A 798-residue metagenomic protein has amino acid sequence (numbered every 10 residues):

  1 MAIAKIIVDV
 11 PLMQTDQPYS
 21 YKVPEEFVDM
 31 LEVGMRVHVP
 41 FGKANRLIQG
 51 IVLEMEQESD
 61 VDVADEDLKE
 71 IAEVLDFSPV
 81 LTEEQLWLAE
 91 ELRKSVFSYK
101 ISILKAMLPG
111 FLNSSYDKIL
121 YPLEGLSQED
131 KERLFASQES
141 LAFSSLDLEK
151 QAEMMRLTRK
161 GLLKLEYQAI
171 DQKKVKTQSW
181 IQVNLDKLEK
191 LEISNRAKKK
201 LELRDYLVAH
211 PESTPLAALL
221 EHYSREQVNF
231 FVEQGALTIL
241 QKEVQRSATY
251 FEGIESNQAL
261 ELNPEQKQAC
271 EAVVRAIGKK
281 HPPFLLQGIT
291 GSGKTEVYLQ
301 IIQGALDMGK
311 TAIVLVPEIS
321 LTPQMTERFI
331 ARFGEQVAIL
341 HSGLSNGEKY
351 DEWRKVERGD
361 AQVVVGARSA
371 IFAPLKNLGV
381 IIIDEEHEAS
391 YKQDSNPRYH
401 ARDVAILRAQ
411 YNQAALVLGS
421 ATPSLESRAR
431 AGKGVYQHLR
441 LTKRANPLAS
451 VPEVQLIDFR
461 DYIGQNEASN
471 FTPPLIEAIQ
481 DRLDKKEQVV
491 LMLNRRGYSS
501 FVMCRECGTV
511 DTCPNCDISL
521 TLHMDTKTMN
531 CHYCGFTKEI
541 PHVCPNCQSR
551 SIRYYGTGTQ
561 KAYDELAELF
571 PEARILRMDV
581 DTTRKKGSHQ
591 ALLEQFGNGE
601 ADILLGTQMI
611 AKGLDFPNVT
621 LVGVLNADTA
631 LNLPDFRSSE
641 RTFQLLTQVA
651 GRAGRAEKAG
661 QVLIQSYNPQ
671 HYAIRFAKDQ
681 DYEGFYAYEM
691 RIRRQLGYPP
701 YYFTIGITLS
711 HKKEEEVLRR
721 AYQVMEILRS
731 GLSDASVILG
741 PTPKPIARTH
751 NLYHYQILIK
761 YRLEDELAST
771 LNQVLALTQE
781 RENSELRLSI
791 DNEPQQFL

Functional and structural regions predicted by a protein language model:
M1-I3, D16, N45, K486 (+4 more regions): A general secondary-structure signal for short beta-strands and their flanking turns/coil in non-transmembrane regions
M1-V364, I371-V404, R408-S420, G434-N446 (+3 more regions): Accessory, non-ATPase domains that flank or precede helicase/AAA+ motor cores in DNA-metabolism machines
D9, K131-L134, R694-P699, K744-H750: Short, flexible, solvent-exposed loop/turn segments with mixed acidic/basic and small polar residues
E166, L240, G366, M492 (+4 more regions): Solvent-exposed beta-strand sheet faces enriched in polar/charged residues
Q258-N263, K267, K279-L718, Q756-I757 (+1 more regions): Inter-lobe coupling/hinge segments of SF2-like helicase ATPases
S710, E714-R720, L732, P741-H754 (+1 more regions): Arginine-glycine-biased low-complexity disordered regions
E726, S730-L732, S736-H750, L775 (+2 more regions): A carboxyl-terminal module marker
